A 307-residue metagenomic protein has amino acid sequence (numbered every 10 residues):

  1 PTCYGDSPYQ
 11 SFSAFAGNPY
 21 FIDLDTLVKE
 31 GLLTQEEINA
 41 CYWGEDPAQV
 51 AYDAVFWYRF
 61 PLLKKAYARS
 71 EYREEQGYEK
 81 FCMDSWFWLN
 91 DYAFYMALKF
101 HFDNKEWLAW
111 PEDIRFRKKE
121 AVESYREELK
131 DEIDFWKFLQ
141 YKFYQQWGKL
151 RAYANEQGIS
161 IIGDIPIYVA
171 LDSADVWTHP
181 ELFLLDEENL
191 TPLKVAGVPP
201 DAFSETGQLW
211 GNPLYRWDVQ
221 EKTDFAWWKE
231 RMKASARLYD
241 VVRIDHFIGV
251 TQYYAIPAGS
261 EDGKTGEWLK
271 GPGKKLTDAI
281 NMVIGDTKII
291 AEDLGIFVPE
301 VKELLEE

Functional and structural regions predicted by a protein language model:
P1-P180, L185: Acidic/aromatic-lined carbohydrate-recognition and catalytic surfaces of CAZymes acting on diverse glycans
P1-T2, Y168, I248-V250, I296: Conserved beta-strand edge residues that scaffold enzyme active sites
Q10-N18, R151, I159, Y168 (+2 more regions): Active-site-proximal helices and loops of the catalytic beta/alpha 8
G44-D53, E127-K142, T206-A226, E261-L269: The substrate-binding groove and active-site-proximal loops of carbohydrate-active enzymes, especially glycoside
R59, E132, L139-L150, D224-R231 (+4 more regions): Alpha-helical packing segments of well-folded alpha/beta enzyme cores
Y78-V122, K194-R243, F247-Q252, P257 (+1 more regions): Active-site cores of enzymes that catalyze phosphoryl transfer or operate on phosphate-rich substrates
F94, S160-G163, V241-H246, I290-D293: A structural signal for short, well-ordered beta-strand segments and their strand-loop junctions that often border
N155, A236, E306: Anion (oxyanion) recognition and catalysis
